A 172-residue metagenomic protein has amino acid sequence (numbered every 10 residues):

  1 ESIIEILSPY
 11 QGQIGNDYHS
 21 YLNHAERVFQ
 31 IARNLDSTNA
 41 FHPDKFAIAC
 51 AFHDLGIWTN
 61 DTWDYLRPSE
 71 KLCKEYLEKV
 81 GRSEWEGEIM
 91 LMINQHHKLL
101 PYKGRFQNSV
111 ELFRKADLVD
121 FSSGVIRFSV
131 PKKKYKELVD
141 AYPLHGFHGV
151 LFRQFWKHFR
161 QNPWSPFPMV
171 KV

Functional and structural regions predicted by a protein language model:
E1-N16: N-terminal export signals and maturation junctions of secreted/periplasmic proteins
G12-A40, F52, G81, K98-V172: Divalent metal-dependent phosphate-bond-processing catalytic cores, especially two-metal-ion Mg2+/Mn2+ enzymes that act
Y18, T59, W63, K79: Short gly/ser-rich anion-binding loops that grip negatively charged ligand groups
V28-A32, D64-K79: An active-site-proximal "capping" alpha-helix that borders the catalytic cofactor pocket
P43-N60, Y65, S69, I89-H97: His-Asp-centered metal-binding catalytic motifs of divalent-metal-dependent phosphohydrolases/nucleases
C73, N94-Q95, D117-L118: Hydrophobic alpha-helical segments of small multi-pass membrane proteins
R82-I89: Membrane-interface starts of transmembrane alpha-helices
